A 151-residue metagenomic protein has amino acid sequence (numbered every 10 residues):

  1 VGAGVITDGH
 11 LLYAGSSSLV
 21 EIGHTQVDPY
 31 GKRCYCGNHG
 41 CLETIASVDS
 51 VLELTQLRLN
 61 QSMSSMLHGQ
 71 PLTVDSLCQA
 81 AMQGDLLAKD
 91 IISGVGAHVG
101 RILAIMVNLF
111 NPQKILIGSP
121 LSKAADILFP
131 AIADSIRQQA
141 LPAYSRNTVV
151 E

Functional and structural regions predicted by a protein language model:
V1-E53: Phosphate-binding/catalytic loop of phosphoryl-transfer enzymes
P29-Y30, N38-E151: ATP-binding/phosphotransfer module of carbohydrate and carboxylate kinases, centering on a glycine-rich
